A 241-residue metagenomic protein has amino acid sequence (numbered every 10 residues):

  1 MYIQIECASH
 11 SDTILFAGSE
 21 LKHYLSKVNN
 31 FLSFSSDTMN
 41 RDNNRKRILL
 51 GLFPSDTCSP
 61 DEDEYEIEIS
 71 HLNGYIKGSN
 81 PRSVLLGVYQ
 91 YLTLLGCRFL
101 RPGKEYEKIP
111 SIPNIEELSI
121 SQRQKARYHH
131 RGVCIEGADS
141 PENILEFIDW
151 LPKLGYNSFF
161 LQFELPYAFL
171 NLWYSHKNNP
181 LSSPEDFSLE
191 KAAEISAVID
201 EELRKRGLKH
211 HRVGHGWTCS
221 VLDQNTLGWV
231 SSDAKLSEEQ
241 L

Functional and structural regions predicted by a protein language model:
M1, D37-R45, K125-H129: Short, surface-exposed loop and linker segments with low hydrophobicity and enrichment for Pro/Ser/Thr
Y2, H10, A17-E20, Y24 (+2 more regions): Feature activates predominantly on carbohydrate-active enzymes
D12-L15, N40-R41: Substrate-binding groove of N-acetylhexosamine-processing glycoside hydrolases
S19-T38: N-terminal segment of the mature soluble domain
F31, I48-L49, K235, Q240: Acidic/proline-rich low-complexity IDRs
L32-E62: Short, well-ordered secondary-structure micro-motifs within conserved domains or adaptor modules
